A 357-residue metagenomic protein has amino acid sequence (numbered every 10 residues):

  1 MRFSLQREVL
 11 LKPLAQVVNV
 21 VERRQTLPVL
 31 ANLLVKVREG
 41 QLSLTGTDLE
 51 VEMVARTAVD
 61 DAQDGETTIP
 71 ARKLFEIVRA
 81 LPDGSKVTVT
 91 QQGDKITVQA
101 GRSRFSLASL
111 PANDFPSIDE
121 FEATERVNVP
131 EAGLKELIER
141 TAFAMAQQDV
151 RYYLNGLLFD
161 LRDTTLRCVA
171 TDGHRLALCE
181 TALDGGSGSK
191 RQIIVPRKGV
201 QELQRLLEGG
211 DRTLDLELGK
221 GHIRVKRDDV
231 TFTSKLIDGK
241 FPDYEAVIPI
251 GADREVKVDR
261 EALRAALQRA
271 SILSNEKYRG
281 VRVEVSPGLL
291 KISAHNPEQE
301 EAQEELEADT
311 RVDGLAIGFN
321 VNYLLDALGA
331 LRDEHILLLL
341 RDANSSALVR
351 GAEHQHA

Functional and structural regions predicted by a protein language model:
M1-A357: Structural preference for solvent-exposed beta-strand-turn elements and adjacent flexible terminal/loop segments within
